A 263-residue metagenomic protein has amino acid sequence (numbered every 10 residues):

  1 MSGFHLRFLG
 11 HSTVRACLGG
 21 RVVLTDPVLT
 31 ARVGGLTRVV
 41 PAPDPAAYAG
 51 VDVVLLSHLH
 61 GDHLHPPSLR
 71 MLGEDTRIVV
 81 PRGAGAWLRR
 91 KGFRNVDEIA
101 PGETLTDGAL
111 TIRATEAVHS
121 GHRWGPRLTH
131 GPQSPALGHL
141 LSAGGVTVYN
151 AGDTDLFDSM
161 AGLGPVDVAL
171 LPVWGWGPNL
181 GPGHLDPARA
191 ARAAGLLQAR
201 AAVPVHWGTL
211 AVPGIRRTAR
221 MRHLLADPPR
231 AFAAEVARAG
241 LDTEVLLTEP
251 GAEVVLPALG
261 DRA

Functional and structural regions predicted by a protein language model:
M1-L24, V28-V33, R38-V39, H223 (+2 more regions): Zn-dependent metallo-beta-lactamase
G3, P81-G145, P229-G260: Metallo-beta-lactamase
L9-L18, T106-D167, L185-R189: Catalytic core of the metallo-beta-lactamase
L18-L59, P66-M71, V80-G83, G121-H130 (+1 more regions): Pre-active-site segment of Zn-dependent metallo-hydrolases
R21, E74-R77, F93-R94, L197-A201 (+1 more regions): A short helix->loop->beta-strand "cap" motif at the edges of active sites that frequently abuts
L24-D26, G50-D62, V79-R82, Y149-G152 (+3 more regions): Active-site neighborhood of phospho(di)ester-bond hydrolases with catalytic His/Asp-centered motifs
A31-R32, H60-L64, G85-L88, E103-T106 (+5 more regions): Active-site environment of divalent metal-dependent phosphoester hydrolases
G83-A86, L156-E249: Cap/insert and terminal regions of metallo-dependent hydrolase folds
